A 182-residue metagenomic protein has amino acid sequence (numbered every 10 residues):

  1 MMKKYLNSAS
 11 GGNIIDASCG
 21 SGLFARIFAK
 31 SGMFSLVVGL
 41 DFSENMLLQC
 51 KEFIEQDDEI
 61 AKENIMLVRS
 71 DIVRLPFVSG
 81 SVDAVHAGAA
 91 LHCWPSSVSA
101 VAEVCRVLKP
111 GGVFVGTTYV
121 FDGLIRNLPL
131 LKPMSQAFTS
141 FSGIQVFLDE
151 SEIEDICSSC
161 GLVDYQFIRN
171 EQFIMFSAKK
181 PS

Functional and structural regions predicted by a protein language model:
M1-G12, I27: Conserved alpha-helix/loop element of class I SAM-dependent methyltransferases that forms part of the SAM/SAH-binding
G12-R74: Class I SAM-dependent methyltransferase SAM/SAH-binding core
N13, G111-V113: Short glycine-centered segments of the SAM/dcSAM-binding site in methyltransferase folds
V73-V85: A short acidic, Gly/Pro-enriched loop at the edge of an enzyme's catalytic core that lines a small-molecule cofactor
D83-S97: A short SAM/SAH-binding and catalytic strip from SAM-dependent methyltransferases
V98-P110: A short glycine-rich, Lys/Arg-flanked "PGG" loop and its adjoining helix->strand segment in the class I
V113-F176: C-terminal alpha-helical "lid/dimerization" subdomain adjacent to the S-adenosyl-L-methionine
F176-S182: C-terminal lobe and adjacent flexible extensions of AdoMet/dcAdoMet transferase-like proteins
